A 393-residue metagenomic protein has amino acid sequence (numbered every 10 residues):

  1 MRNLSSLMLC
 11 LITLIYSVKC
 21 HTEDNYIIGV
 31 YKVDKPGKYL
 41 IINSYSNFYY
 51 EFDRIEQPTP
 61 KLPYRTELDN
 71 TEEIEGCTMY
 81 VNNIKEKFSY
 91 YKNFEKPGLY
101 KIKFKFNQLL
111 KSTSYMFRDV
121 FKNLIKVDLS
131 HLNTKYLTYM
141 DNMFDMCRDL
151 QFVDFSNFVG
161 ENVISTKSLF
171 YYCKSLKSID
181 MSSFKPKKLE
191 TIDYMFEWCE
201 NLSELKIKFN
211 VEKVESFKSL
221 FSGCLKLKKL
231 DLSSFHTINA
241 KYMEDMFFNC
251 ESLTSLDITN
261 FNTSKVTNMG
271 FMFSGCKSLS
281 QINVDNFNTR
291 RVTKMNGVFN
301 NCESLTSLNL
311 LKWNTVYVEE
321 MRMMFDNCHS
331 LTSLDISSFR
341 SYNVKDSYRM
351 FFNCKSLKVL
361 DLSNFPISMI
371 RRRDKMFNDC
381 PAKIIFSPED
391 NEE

Functional and structural regions predicted by a protein language model:
R2-Y136, V159, K185, I207-N210 (+1 more regions): N-terminal capping/linker segments that flank leucine-rich repeat
K19, G29, E251, E303 (+1 more regions): Intrinsically disordered, low-complexity regions enriched for glutamine and histidine
Y100-Q108, K122-Y136, R148-I164, K174-E190 (+8 more regions): Structural signature of tandem-repeat unit edges
S114-M116, Y136-D145, N162-Y171, K188-E197 (+7 more regions): Consensus positions within tandem repeat domains that build extended binding/scaffold surfaces
N353: Short, cysteine/histidine-rich loop/knuckle motifs that typically chelate Zn2+
